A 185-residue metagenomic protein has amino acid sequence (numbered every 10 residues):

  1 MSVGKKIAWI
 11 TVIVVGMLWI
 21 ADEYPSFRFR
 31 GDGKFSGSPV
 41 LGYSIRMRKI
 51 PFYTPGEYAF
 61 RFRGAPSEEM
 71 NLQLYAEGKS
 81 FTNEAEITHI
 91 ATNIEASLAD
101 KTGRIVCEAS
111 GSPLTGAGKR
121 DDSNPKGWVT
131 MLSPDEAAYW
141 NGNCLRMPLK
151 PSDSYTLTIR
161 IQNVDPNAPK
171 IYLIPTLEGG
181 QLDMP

Functional and structural regions predicted by a protein language model:
M1-V3: N-terminal Lys/Arg-rich, disordered targeting/topogenic segments
K5-E23: Hydrophobic membrane-insertion alpha-helices, especially the h-region of bacterial N-terminal signal peptides
I20-A85, Q181-P185: Solvent-exposed, flexible loop/coil segments flanking beta-strands in beta-rich domains
V40-P51, D100-P148, D165, P169: Extended, solvent-exposed segments with strong compositional bias
G64-L74, R146-P169: Noncatalytic modules at the cell exterior or secretory-pathway interfaces, chiefly beta-strand-rich lectin/adhesion
A76-G78, P113, I159-N163, P175-L177: A mature extracytoplasmic/lumenal domain signature
T82-E95: Short coil-to-beta strand junction motifs in C2/discoidin
A168-P185: C-terminal interaction-tip segments
